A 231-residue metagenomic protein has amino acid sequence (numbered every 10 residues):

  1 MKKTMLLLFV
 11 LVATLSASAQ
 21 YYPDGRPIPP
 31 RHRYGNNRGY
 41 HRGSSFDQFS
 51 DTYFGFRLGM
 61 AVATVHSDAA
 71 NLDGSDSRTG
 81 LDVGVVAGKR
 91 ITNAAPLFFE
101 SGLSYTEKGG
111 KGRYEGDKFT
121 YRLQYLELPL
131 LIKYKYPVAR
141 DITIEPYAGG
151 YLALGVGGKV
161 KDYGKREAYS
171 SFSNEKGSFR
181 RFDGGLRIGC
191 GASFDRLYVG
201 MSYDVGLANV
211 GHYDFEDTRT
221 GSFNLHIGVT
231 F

Functional and structural regions predicted by a protein language model:
M1-T4, Q20: Positively charged n-region of N-terminal signal peptides that target proteins for export
V10-S18: Hydrophobic h-region of N-terminal signal peptides that target proteins for export in Gram-negative bacteria
Q20-D82: Short glycine/proline- and aromatic-enriched beta-strand/turn motifs that initiate or cap beta-hairpins
F46-Q48, L72-T79, D117-Q124, G177-F182 (+1 more regions): Replace "Gram-negative outer membrane beta-barrel proteins" with "bacterial and organellar outer membrane beta-barrel
H66-L72, K111-D117, G158-E167, G211-E216: Outer-membrane beta-barrel translocator domains and adjoining extracellular loop/strand segments of Gram-negative
K89-L97, K118-V210, F231: Outer-membrane beta-barrel transmembrane domain signature
F99-L123: Surface-exposed loop and membrane-interface regions of Gram-negative outer-membrane beta-barrel proteins
R196, R219-F231: Outer-membrane beta-barrel "beta-signal"
